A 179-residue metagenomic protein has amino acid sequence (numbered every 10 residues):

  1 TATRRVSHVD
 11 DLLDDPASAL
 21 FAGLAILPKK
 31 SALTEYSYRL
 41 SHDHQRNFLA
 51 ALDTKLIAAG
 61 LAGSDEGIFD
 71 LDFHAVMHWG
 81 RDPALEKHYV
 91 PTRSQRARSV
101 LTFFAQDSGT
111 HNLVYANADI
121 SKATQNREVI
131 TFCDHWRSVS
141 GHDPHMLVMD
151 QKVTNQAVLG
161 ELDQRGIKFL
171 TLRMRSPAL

Functional and structural regions predicted by a protein language model:
T1-G63, M146-K152, G160-R165, A178: Short alpha-helical elements
V9, K29, L33, D65-V76 (+4 more regions): Short, conserved catalytic/metal-binding motifs centered on acidic residues
G23, T102-F103, N155: Generic structural "secondary-structure junction" signal
K30-F104: Active-site-proximal, Lys/Arg-enriched surface segment that forms a nucleic-acid-binding/basic interface patch
G80, S108-N117: Gly-rich Lys/Arg/Thr-decorated short loops/hinges at beta-loop-alpha junctions or inter-strand turns that position
R93-H111, S121-S138: Structured alpha-helical segments in the cores of large, soluble enzyme domains
A116-L179: An internal, acidic/charged active-site-proximal segment that coordinates divalent cations and/or engages
